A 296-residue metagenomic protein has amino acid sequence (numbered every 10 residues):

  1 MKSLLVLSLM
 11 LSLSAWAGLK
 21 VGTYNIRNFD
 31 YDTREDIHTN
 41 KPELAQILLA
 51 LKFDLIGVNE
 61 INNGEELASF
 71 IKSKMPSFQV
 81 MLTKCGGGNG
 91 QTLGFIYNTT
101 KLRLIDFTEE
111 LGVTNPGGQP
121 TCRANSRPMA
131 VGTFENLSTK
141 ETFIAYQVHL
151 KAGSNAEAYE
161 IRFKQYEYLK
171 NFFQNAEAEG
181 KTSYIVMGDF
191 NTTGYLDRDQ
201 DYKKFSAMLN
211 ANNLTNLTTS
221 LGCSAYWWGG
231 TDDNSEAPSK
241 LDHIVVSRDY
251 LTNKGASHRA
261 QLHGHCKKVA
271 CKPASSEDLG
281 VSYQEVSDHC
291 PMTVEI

Functional and structural regions predicted by a protein language model:
S3-L13: Sec-dependent N-terminal signal peptides
A15-Q91, I161-E167, K181, H265-K272 (+3 more regions): N-terminal, active-site-proximal structural segment of metallo-dependent hydrolase catalytic domains
K20-T23, D54-E60, M81-L82, L93-Y97 (+9 more regions): Structural recognition of the beta-strand scaffold that forms the well-ordered cores of secreted hydrolase catalytic
I26, E35-A45, A50-I56, R127-G230: Extracytoplasmic, non-cytosolic globular domains
R27, N62, K101, D249-L251: Acidic glycine-/aspartate-rich tracts in secreted/extracellular proteins
Y31-T33, G64-S69, F78, N89-T92 (+4 more regions): Extracytoplasmic/secreted cell-surface and envelope-processing proteins
L55, E60-T142, Y146-L150: Structured beta-strand-rich core segments of catalytic domains in phosphoester-bond hydrolases
N175-I185, T192-I296: Metal-dependent phosphoester-hydrolase catalytic domains
